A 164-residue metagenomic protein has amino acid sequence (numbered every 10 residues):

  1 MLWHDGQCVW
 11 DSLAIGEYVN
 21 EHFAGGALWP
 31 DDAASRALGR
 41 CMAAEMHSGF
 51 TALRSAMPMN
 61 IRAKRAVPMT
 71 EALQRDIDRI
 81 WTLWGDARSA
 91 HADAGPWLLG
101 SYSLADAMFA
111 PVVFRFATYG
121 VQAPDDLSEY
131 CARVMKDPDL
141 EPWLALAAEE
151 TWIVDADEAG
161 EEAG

Functional and structural regions predicted by a protein language model:
M1-M69, L83: GST-like domain detector, emphasizing the conserved glutathione-binding G-site in the N-terminal thioredoxin-like
V19-N20, V134, T151-I153: Short secondary-structure boundary/hinge segments and terminal tails
M46, F50-K136: GST-like fold's C-terminal all-alpha helical module
W143: Charged phosphate-binding loop/patch that engages nucleotide di/tri-phosphates or the phosphate backbone of nucleic
A147-G164: Acidic/histidine-enriched, glycine/proline-rich intrinsically disordered or flexible terminal extensions
